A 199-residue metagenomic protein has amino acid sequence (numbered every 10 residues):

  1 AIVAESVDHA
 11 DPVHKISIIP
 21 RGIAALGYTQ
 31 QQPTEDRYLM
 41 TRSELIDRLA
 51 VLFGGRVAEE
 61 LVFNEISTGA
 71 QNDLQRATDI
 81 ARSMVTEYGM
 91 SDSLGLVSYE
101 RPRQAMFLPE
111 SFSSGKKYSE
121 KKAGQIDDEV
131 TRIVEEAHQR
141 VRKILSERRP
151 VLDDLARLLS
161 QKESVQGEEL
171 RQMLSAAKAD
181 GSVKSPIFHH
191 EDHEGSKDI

Functional and structural regions predicted by a protein language model:
I2-I199: Soluble catalytic regions of large protease machineries
